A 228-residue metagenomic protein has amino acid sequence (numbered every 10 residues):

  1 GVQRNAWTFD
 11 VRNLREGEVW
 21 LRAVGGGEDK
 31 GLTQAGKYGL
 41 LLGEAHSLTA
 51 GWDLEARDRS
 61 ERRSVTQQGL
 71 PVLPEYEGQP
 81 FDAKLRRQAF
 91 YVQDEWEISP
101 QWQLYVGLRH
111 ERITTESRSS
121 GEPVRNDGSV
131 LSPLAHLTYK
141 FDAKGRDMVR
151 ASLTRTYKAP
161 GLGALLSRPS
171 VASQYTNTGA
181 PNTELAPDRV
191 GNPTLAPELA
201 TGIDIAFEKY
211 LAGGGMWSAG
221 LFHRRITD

Functional and structural regions predicted by a protein language model:
G1-S119, V124, K140: Face-selective signature of the C-terminal outer-membrane beta-barrel domain
G1-V2, A50-W52, V106, A135 (+3 more regions): Membrane-embedded beta-strand positions of outer-membrane beta-barrel proteins
A6, A56-S60, G161, S170 (+1 more regions): Proline-centered turn/helix-capping motifs that create local helix->coil transitions or kinks
G27, Q79-R87, R155-S218, H223-R225: Outer-membrane beta-barrel signature, preferentially recognizing the C-terminal barrel domain of Gram-negative
K30-G36, R86-V92, L131-A135, V149 (+2 more regions): Hydrophobic, lipid-facing positions within transmembrane beta-strands of outer-membrane proteins
Y38-L40, W96, S129, L137-F141 (+4 more regions): Residue-level signature of outer-membrane beta-barrel architecture
E44-L48, P100-L104, L131, G145-V149 (+1 more regions): Outer-envelope beta-barrel architecture signal
A143-R146, E184: Short, solvent-exposed loop/turn segments that connect beta-strands within catalytic domains and beta-strand-rich
